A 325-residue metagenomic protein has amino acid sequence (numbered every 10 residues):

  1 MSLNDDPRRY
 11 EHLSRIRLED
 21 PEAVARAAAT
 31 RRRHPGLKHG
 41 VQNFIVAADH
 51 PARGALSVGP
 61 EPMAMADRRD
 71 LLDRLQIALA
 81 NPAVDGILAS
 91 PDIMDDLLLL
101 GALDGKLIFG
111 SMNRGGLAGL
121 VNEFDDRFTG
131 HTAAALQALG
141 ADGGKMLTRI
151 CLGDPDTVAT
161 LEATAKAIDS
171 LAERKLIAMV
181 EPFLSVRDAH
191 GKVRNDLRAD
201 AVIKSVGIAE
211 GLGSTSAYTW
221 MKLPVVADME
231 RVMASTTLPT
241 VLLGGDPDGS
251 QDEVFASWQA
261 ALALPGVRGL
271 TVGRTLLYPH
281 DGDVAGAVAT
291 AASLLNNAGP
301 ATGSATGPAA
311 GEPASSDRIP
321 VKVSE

Functional and structural regions predicted by a protein language model:
M1-L117, F124-D125, P265-R268, P300 (+1 more regions): Alpha/beta catalytic barrel-like cores
H39, S185, Y278-P279: Generic structural "secondary-structure junction" signal
D49-P51, F183, P224, T275: Anionic group-transfer/hydrolysis microenvironments
A55-L56, A118-V121, G153-T157, Y278-H280: A generic structural signal for short coil/turn motifs at secondary-structure boundaries
P60-P82, M94, L99, N113-G116 (+3 more regions): Alpha/beta enzyme core
P224-P300, D317-S324: Catalytic-face loop-and-helix region of soluble metabolic enzyme cores
P300-R318: Intrinsically disordered, low-complexity terminal tails and inter-domain linkers enriched for S/T/G/P/D/E
